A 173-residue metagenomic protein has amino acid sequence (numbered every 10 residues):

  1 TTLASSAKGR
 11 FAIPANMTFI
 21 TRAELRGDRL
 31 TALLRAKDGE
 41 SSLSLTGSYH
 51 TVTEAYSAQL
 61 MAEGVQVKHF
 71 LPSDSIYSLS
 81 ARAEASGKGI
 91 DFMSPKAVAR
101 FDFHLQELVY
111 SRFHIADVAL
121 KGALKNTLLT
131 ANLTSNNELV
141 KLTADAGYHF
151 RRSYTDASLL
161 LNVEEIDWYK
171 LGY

Functional and structural regions predicted by a protein language model:
T1-Y173: Interface amphipathic segments
